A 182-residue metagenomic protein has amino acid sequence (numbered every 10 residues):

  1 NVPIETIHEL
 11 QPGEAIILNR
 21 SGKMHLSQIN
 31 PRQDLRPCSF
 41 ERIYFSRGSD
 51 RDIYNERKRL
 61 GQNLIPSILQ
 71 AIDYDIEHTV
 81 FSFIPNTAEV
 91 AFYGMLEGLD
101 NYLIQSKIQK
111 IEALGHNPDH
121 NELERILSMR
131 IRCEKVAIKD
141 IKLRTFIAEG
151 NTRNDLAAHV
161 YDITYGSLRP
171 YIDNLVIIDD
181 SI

Functional and structural regions predicted by a protein language model:
N1-I182: PRPP-associated nucleotide enzymes
